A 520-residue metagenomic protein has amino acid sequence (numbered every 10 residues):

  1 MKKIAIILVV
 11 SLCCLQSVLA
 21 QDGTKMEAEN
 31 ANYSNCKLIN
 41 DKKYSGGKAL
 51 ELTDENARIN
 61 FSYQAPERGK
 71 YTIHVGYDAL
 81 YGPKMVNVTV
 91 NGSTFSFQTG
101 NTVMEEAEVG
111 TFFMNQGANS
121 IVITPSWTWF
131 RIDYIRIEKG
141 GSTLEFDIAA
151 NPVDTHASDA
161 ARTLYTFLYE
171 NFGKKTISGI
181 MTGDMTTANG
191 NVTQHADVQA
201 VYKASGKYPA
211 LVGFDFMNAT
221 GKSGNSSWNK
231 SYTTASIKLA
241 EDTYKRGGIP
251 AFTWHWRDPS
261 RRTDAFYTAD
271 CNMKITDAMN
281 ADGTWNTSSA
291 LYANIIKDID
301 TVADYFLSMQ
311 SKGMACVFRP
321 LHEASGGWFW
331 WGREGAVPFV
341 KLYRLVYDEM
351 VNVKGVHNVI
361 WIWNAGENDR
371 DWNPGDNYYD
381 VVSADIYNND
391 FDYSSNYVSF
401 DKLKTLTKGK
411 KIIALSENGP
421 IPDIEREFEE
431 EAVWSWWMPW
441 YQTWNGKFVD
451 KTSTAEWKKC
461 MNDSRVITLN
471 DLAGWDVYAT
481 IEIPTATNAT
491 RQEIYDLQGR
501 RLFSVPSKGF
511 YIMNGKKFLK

Functional and structural regions predicted by a protein language model:
M1-Q21: Bacterial Sec-dependent N-terminal signal peptides
Q21-F172: Extracytoplasmic
E138-L211, M217, S226-K230: N-terminal module-boundary/linker segments of secreted carbohydrate-active enzymes
K222-L345, V356: Substrate-binding cleft of extracellular glycoside hydrolase catalytic domains
R319-P320, Y343, Y347-N368, K411-P420: Aromatic-lined carbohydrate-recognition surfaces of secreted/lumenal glycan-active proteins
D369-F391, W440: Aromatic- and acid-rich polysaccharide-binding/catalytic face of secreted or lumenal carbohydrate-active enzymes
K411-Y478: Substrate-binding cleft of secreted/luminal carbohydrate-active enzymes
A479-K520: C-terminal outer-membrane/trafficking sorting elements
